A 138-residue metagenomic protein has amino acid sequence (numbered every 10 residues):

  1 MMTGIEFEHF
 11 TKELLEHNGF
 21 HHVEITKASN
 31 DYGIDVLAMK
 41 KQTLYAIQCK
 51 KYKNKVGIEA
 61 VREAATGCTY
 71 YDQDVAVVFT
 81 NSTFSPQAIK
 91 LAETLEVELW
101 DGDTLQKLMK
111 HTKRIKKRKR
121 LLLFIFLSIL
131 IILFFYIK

Functional and structural regions predicted by a protein language model:
M1-K138: Mixed-charge (Asp/Glu-Lys/Arg
